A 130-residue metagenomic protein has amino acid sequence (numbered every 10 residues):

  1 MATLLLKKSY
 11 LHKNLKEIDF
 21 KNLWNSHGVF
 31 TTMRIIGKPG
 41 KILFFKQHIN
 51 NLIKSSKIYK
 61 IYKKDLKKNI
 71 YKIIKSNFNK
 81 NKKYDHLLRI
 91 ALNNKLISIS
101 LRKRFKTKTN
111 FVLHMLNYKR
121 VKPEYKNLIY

Functional and structural regions predicted by a protein language model:
M1-S76, N93-Y130: Helix-start/capping segments and mature chain N-termini
S26, K82-Y84: Short solvent-exposed loop/turn micro-motifs enriched in small/polar/acidic residues
N77-N81: Phosphate/pyrophosphate-binding loops at sites that engage ATP/ADP/AMP, CoA/4′-phosphopantetheine, polyphosphate
D85-L92: A short glycine-rich, hydrophobically flanked beta-strand micro-motif that places a catalytic Asp/Glu for divalent metal
